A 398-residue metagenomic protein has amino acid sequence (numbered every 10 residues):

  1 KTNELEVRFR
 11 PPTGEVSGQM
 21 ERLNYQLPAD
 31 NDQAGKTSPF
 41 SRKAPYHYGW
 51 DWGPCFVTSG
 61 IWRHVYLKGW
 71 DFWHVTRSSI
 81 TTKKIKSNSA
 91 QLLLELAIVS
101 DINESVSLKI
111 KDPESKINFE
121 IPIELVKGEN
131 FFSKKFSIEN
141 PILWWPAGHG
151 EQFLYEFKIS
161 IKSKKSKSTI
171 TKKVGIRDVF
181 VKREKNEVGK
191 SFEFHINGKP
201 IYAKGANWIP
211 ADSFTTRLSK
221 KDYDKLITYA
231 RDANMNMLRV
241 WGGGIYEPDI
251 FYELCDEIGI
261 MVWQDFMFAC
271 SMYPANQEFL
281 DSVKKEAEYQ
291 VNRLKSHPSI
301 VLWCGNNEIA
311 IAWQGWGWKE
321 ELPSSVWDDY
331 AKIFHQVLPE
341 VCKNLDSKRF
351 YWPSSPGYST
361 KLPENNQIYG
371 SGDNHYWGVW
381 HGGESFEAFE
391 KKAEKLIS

Functional and structural regions predicted by a protein language model:
K1-M237: Secreted/periplasmic carbohydrate-active enzymes, especially glycoside hydrolases
V240-E257, V262-S398: Substrate-binding/catalytic cleft of secreted carbohydrate-active enzymes, primarily glycoside hydrolases
